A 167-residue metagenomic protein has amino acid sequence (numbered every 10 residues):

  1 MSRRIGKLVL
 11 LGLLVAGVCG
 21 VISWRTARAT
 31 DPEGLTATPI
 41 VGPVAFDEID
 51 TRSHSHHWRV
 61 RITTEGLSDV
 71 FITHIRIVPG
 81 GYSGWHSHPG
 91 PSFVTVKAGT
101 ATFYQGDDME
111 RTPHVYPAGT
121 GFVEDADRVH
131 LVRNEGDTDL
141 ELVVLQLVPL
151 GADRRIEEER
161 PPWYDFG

Functional and structural regions predicted by a protein language model:
S2-D69, P113-V115, E157-G167: A short, N-terminal "cap"/entry segment at the start of jelly-roll beta-barrel domains of the cupin/DSBH fold
L67-I72, V78, P91, D127 (+1 more regions): Extracytoplasmic
R76, T95, T102, V143-Q146: Soluble periplasmic/extracytoplasmic beta-strand elements of cell-envelope proteins
I77-V78, G106-D127: Short acidic-glycine-tyrosine-enriched beta hairpin
Y82-G84, T102, G121-R133: Histidine-centered metal-chelating micro-motifs
S83-H88, Q105, P113-H114, R133-N134: Short histidine-centered beta-strand/loop micro-motifs that create catalytic or ligand/metal-coordination sites
H88-M109: Glycine- and acidic-residue-biased ligand/ion/polar-headgroup-sensing regions
P117, A126-D153: Ligand-binding loop in jelly-roll beta-barrel domains
